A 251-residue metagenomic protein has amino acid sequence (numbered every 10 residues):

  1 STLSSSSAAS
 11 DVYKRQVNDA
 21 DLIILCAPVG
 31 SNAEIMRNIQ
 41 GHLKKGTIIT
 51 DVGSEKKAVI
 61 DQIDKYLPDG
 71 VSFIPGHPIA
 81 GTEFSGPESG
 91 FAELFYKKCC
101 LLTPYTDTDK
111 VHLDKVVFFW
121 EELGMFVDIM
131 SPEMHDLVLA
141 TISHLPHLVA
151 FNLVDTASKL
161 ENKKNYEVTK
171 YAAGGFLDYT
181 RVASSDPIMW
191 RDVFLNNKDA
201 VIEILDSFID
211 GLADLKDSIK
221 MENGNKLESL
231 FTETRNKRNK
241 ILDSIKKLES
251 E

Functional and structural regions predicted by a protein language model:
S1-A9, Y13: Single conserved hydrophobic/aromatic residue that forms the stacking wall/gate of nucleotide- or nucleobase-binding
S5, R15-Q16, L94, T141: Structural alpha-helical scaffold elements that stabilize or flank donor/cofactor-binding regions in carbohydrate
R15-L43, T47-I48: Rossmann-like NAD(P)-binding element
C26-P28, G53, P104: Glycine-rich, N-terminal phosphate-binding loop of Rossmann-like dinucleotide-binding domains
R37-E88: Rossmann-like NAD(P)(H) cofactor-binding subdomain of soluble oxidoreductases
L94-D178: Internal alpha-helical scaffold of NAD(P)-dependent oxidoreductase catalytic cores
N165-T234: Interdomain hinge/lid region at the active-site interface of Rossmann-like NAD(P)-dependent oxidoreductases
N236-E251: Long, positively charged, glycine-interspersed low-complexity recognition regions
